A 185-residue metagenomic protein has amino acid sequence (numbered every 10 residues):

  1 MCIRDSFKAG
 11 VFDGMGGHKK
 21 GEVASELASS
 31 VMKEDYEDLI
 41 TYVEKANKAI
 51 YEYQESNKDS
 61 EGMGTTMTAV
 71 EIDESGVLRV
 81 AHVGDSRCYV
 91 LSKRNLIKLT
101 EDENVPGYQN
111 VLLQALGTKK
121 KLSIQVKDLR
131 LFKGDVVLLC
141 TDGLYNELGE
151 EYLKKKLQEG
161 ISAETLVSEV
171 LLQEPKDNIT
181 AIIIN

Functional and structural regions predicted by a protein language model:
M1-N185: PP2C/PPM-type serine/threonine phosphatase catalytic domain
